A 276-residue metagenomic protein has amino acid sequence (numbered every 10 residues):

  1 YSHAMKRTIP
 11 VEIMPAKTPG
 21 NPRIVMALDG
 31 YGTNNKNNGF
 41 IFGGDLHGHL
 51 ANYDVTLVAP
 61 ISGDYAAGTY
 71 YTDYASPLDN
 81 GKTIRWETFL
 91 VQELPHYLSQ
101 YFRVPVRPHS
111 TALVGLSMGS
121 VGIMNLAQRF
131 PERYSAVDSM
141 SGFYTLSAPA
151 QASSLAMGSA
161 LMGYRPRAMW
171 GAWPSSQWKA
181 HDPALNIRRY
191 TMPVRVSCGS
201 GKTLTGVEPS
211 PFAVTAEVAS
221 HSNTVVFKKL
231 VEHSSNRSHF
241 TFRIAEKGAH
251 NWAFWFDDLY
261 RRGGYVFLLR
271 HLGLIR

Functional and structural regions predicted by a protein language model:
Y1-R276: Non-catalytic cap/lid and distal C-terminal segments of serine-dependent acyl enzymes
